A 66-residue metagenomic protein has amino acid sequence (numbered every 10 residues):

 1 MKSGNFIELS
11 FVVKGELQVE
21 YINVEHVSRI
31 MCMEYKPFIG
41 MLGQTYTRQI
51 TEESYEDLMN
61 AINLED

Functional and structural regions predicted by a protein language model:
K2-Y21, E25-D66: Acidic, Ser/Thr- and proline-rich intrinsically disordered linker/docking segments of eukaryotic scaffolds
